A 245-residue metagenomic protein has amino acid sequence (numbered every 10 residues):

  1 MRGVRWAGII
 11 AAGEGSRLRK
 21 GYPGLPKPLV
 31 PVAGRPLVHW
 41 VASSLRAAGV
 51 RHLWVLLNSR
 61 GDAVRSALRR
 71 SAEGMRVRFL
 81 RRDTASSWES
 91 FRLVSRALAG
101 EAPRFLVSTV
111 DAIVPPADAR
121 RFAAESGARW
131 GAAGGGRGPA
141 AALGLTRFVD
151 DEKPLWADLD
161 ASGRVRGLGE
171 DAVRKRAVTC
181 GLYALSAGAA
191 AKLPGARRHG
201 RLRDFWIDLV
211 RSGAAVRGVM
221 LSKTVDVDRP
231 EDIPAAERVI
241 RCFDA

Functional and structural regions predicted by a protein language model:
M1-P23: N-terminal nucleotide-binding beta1-loop-alpha1 segment
R5, R51, P103: Short acidic/polar active-site loop segments enriched in Thr and Asp
G24-H39: Short catalytic helix/loop segments, enriched in acidic residues and glycine and frequently bearing histidine
R35-H52, S66: A short, N-terminal amphipathic alpha-helix
L57-D62: A conserved acidic beta->alpha catalytic loop
V64-S66, A72-L159: Conserved beta-loop-beta/alpha segment of the NTase-like Rossmann-fold superfamily that binds/positions NTPs
A123, G127, G131, R164-A245: Catalytic-core segments of class I nucleotidyltransferases/pyrophosphorylases that form NMP-activated intermediates
